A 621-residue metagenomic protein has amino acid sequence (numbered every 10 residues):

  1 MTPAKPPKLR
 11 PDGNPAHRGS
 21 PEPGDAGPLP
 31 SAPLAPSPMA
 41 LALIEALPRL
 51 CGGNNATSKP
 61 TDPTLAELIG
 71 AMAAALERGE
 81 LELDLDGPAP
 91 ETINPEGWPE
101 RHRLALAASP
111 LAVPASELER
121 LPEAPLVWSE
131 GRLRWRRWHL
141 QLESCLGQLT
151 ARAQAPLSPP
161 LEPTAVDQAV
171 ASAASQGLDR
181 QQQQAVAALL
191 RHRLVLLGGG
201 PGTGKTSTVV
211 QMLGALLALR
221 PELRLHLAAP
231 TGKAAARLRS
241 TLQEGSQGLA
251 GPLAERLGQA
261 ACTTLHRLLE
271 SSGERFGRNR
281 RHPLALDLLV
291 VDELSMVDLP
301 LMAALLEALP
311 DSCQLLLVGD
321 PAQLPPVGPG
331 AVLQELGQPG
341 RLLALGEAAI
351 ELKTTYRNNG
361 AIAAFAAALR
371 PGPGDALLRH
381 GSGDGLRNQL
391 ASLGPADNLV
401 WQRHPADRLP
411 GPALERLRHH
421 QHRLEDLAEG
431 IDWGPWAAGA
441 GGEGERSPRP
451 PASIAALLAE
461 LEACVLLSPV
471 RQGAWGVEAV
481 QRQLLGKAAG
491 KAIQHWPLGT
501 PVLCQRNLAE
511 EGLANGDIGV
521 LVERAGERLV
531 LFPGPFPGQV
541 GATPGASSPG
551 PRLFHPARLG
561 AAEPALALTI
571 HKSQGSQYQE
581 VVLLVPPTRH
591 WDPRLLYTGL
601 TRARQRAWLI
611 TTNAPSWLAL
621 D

Functional and structural regions predicted by a protein language model:
P3-K8, P21-L161: N-terminal accessory nucleic-acid engagement/regulatory domains that precede and modulate ATP-driven motor cores
P88, C145, D292, D320 (+6 more regions): Residue-level signature of catalytic and energy-coupling elements of molecular machines, predominantly ATP/GTP-dependent
V127-G200, L216: Pre-Walker A segment
Q183-V186, L190-A391, A614: ASCE P-loop NTPase helicase motor core
D287, C464, Q579: Conserved acidic residues
P310, H495-L498, A514, S573: Residue-level recognition of short, solvent-exposed, well-ordered loop/turn junctions that link secondary-structure
A322, P326-V502, L508-E511, T543: Conserved helicase motor core of P-loop NTPases
C504, D517-D621: C-terminal accessory regions
